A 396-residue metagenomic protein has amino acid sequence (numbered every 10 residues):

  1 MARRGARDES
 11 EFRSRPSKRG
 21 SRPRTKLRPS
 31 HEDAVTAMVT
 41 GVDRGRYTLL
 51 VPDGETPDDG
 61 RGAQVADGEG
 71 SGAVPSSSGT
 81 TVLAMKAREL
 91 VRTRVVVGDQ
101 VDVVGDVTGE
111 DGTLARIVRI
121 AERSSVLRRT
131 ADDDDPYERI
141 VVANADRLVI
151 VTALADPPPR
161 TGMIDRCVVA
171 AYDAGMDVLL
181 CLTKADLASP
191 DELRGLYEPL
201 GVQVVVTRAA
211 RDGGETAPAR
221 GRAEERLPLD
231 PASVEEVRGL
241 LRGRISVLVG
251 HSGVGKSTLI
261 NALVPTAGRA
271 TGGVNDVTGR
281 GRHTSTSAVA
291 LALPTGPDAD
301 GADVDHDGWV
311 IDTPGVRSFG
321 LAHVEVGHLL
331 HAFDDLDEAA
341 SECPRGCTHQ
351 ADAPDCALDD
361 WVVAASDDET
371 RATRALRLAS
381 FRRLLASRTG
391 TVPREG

Functional and structural regions predicted by a protein language model:
M1-T161: N-terminal accessory targeting/assembly segments
S30-D33, A63, E69-S71, K86 (+8 more regions): Helix-rich effector regions associated with P-loop NTPase G domains
A145-T152, A174-A185, G201-R208: Conserved beta-strand/loop subsegment of P-loop NTPase cores
L154-A155, A185, P314-V316: Conserved Walker B
G162-Y172: Histidine-anchored nucleotide/phosphate-binding helix
L187-S252: Canonical P-loop GTPase G-domain recognition
L241, L259, C347: Conserved S/T- and glycine-rich ATP-binding loop of Class I adenylate-forming
T258-G268: A conserved segment at the C-terminal end of the G1
